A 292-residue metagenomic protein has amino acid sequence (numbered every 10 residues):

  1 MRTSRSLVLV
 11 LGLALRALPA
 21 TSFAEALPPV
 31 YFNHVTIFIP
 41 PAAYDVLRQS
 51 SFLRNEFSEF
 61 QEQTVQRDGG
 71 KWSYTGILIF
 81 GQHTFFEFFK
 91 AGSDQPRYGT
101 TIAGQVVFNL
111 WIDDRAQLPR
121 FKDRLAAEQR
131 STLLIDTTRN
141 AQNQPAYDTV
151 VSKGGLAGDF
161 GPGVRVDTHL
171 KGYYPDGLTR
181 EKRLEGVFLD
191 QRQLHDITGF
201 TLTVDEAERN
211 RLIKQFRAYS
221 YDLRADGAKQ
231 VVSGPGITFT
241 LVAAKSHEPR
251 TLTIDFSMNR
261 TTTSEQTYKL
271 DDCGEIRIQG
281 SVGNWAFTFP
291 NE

Functional and structural regions predicted by a protein language model:
M1-V8: Bacterial N-terminal signal peptides that target proteins for export
V8-A17: Bacterial N-terminal signal peptides
L18-F23: Sec/Tat signal peptide C-region and signal peptidase I cleavage site
A24-D45, R192-V204: Terminal, regulation- and interaction-focused segments at domain boundaries
P29-G76: N-terminal ordered "arm"
E59-G104, I112: Glycine/small-residue-rich interface belts in oligomeric ring/scaffold proteins and their assembly partners
L78-I79, R120-H195, V204-E208, Y219-E292: Vicinal oxygen chelate
P96-Y98, G104-A116, K122-T132: A basic- and aromatic-enriched beta-loop-alpha substructure that forms the phosphate/nucleotide- and DNA/RNA-contacting
